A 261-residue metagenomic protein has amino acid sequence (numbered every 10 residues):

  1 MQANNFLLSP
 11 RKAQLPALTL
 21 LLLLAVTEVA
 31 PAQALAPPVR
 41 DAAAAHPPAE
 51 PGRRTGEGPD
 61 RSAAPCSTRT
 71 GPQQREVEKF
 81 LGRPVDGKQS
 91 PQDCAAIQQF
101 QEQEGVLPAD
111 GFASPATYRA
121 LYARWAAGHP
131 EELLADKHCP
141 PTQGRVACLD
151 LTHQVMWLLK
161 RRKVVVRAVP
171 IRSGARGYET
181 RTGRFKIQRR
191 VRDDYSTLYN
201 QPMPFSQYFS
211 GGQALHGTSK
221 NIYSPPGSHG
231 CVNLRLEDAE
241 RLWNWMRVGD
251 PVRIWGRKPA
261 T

Functional and structural regions predicted by a protein language model:
M1-A36: Secretory targeting and sorting signals
P16-L22, Q33, G58, L107 (+3 more regions): Exported/periplasmic cell-wall-interacting domains
A25-T55: C-terminal region of N-terminal signal peptides and the immediate post-cleavage residues of exported proteins
H46-Q73, E132-H138: N-terminal low-complexity, Pro/Thr/Ser-rich intrinsically disordered segments that act as propeptides or flexible
D60-A123: Short acidic, glycine/serine/threonine-rich helix-capping segments at coil-helix boundaries
R61-S62, P115-G144: Intrinsically disordered, low-complexity Ser/Thr-rich linker and spacer segments in cell-wall-related proteins
K79-G82, Q98-V106, Y122-A126, R161-V164 (+3 more regions): Sec-exported extracytoplasmic/periplasmic mature domains
L133-G177: A structural motif detector for short, solvent-exposed N-terminal "entry" segments of globular domains
